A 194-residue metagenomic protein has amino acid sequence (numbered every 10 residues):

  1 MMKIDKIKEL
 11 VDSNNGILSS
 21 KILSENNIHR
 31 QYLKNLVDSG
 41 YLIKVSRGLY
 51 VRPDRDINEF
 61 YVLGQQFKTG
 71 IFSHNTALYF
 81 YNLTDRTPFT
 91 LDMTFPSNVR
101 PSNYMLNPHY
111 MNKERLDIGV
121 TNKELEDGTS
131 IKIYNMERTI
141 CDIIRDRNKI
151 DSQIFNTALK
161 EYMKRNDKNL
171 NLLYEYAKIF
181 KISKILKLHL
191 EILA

Functional and structural regions predicted by a protein language model:
M1, S19-K21, N26: Conserved short "hinge" loops at termini or chain/domain junctions
M1-I17: Short amphipathic alpha-helical interface segments
K3, N15, I28-H29, G70 (+1 more regions): Residue-level preference for nonpolar/small residues embedded in alpha-helices
L18-I22, V37, L49-A194: Nucleic-acid-binding surface
E25-D38: Short amphipathic alpha-helical interaction segments
G40-R47: A short, conserved structural fragment
